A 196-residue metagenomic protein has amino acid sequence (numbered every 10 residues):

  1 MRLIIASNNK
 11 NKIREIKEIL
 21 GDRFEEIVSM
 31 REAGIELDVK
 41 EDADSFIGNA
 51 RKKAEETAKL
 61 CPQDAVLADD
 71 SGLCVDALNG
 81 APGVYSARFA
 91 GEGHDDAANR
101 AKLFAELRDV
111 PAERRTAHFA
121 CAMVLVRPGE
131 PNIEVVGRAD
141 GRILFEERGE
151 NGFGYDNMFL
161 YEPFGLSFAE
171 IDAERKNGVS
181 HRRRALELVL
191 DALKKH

Functional and structural regions predicted by a protein language model:
R2-I4, K10-S29, A33-H196: Anionic-ligand binding patches
